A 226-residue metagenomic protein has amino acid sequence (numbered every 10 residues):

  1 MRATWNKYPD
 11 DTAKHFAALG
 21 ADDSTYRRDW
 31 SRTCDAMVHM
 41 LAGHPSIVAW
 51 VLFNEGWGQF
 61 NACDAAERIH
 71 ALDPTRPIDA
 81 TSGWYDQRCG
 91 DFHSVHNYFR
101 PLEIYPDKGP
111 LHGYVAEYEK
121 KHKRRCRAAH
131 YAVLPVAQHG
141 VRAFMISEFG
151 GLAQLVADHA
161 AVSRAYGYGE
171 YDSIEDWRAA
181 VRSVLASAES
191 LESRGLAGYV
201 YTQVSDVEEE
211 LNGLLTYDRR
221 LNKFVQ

Functional and structural regions predicted by a protein language model:
M1-F92, H96-F99, A137-V141, N222: Active-site mouth of glycoside hydrolases
Y8, D23, P101, Y118 (+1 more regions): Intrinsic-disorder/low-complexity, polar/charged segments
S31, S46-W50, P106-Q226: Substrate-binding clefts and catalytic carboxylate motifs of secreted carbohydrate-active enzymes
G56-F60, D86-R88, P101-L102, L152-V156 (+1 more regions): Flexible loop/turn segments at secondary-structure boundaries
N97-D107: A polyampholytic, Gly/Pro-enriched intrinsically disordered region
